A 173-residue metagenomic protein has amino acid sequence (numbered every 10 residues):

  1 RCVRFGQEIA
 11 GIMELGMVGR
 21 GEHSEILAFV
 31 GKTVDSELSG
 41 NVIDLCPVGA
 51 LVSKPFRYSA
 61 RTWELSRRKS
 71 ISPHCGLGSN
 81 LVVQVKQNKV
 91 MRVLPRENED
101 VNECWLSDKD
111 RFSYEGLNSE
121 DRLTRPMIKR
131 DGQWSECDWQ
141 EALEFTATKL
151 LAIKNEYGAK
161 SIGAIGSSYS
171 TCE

Functional and structural regions predicted by a protein language model:
C2-R4, A10, S39, I43 (+1 more regions): Catalytic alpha/large subunits of respiratory electron-transfer oxidoreductases, centered on bis-MGD molybdoenzymes
M13-I26: Short, conserved phosphate-binding/catalytic loop or strand-edge motifs used in phosphoryl-/nucleotidyl-transfer
R20, T33, Y169-C172: Short, surface-exposed acidic/glycine-rich loop or hinge patches that mediate macromolecular interfaces
S24-L38: Aromatic/His-enriched, Gly/Pro-containing loop or helix-boundary segments that lie immediately adjacent to catalytic
K32, I43-L45: Conserved glycine-bearing catalytic or ligand-binding loops at nucleotide- and phosphate-handling centers of large
V48: Alpha-helical segments that scaffold the active site and NAD(P)H-binding pocket of short-chain dehydrogenase/reductase
